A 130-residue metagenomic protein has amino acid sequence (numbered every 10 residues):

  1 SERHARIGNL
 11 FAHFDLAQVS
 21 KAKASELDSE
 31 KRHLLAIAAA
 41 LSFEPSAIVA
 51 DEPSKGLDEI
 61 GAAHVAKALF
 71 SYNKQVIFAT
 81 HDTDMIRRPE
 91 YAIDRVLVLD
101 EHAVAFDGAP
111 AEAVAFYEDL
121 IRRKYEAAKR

Functional and structural regions predicted by a protein language model:
E2-V19: Conserved ABC ATPase "signature" region
K23-L27: Conserved ABC ATPase signature
I37: Hydrophobic anchor residue at the start of the ABC signature
I48-E52: Catalytic Walker B motif of ABC-type/P-loop ATPase nucleotide-binding domains
K55-K67: Conserved D-loop/post-Walker B switch-helix segment of ABC ATPase nucleotide-binding domains
A79-T83: H-loop/switch region of ABC-family ATPase nucleotide-binding domains
A103-E126: Conserved beta-strand-loop-alpha-helix hinge in the C-terminal portion of ABC ATPase nucleotide-binding domains
